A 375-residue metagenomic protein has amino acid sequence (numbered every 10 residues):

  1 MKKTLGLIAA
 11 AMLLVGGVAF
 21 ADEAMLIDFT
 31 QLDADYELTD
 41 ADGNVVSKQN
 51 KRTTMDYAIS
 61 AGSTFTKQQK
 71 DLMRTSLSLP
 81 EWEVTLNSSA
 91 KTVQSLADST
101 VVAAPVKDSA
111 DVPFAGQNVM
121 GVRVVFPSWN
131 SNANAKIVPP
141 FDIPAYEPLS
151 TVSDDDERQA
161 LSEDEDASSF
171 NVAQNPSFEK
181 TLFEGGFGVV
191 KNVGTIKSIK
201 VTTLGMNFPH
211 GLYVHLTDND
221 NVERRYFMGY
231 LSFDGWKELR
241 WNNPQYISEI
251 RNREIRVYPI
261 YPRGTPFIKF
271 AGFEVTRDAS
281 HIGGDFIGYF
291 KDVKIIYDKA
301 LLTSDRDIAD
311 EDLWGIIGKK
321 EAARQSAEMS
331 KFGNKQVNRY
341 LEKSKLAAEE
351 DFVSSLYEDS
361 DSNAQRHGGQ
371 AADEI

Functional and structural regions predicted by a protein language model:
M1-F20: Gram-negative bacterial Sec-dependent N-terminal signal peptides
A21-I375: Beta-rich carbohydrate-recognition modules and glycan-binding surfaces
